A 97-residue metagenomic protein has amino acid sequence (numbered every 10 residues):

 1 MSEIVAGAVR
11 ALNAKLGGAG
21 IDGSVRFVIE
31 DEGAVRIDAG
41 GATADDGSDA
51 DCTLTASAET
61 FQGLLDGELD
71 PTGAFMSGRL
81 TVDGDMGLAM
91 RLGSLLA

Functional and structural regions predicted by a protein language model:
M1-A97: Feature captures hydrophobic
